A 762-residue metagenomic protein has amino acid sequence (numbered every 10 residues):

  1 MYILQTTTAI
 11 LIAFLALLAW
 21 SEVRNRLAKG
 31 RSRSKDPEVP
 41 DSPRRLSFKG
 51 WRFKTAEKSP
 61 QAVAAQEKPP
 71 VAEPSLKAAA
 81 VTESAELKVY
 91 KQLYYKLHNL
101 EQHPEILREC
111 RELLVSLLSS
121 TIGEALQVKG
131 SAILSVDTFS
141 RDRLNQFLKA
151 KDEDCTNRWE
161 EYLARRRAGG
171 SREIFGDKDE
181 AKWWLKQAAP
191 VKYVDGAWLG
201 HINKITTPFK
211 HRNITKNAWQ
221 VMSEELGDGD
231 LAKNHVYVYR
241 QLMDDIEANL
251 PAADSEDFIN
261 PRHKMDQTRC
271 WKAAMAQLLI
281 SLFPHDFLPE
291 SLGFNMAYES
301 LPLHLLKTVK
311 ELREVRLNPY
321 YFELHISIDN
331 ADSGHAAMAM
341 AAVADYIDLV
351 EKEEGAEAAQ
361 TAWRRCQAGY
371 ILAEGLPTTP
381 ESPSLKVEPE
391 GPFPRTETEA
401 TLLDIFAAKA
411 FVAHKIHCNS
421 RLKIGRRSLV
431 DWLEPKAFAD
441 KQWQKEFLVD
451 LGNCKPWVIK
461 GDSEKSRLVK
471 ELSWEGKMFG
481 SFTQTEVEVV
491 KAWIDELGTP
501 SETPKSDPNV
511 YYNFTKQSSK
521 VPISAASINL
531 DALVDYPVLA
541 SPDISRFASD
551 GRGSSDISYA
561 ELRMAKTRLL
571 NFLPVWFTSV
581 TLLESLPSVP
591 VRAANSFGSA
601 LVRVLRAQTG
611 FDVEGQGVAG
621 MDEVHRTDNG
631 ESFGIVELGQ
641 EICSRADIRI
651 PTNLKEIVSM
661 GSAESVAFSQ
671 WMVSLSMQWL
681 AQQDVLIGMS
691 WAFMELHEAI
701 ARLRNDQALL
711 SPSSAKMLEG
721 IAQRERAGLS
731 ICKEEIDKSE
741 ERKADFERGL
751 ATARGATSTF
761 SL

Functional and structural regions predicted by a protein language model:
Y2-F14, L18-L762: Non-heme di-metal
